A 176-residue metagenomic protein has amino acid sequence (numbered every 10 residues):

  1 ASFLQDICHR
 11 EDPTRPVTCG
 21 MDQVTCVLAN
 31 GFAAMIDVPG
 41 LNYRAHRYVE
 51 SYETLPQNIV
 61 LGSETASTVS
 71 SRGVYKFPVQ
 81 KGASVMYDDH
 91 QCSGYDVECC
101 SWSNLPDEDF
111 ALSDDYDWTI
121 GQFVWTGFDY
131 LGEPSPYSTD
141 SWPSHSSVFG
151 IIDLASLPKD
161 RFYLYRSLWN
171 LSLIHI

Functional and structural regions predicted by a protein language model:
A1-I174: Extended substrate-binding grooves/exosites of carbohydrate-active enzymes
